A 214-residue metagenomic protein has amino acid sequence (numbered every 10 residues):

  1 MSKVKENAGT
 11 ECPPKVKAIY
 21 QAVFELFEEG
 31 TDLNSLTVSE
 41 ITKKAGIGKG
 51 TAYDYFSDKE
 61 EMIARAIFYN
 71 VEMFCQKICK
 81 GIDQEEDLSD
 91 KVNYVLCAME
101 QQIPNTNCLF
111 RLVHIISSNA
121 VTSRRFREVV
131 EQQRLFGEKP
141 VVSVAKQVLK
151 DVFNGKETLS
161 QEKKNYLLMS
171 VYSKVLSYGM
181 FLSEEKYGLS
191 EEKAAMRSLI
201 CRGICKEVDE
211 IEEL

Functional and structural regions predicted by a protein language model:
M1-K44, E61: Basic, helix-initiating cap at the start of DNA-binding domains
P13-Q21, N34-S35, Y55-C79, N93 (+1 more regions): An amphipathic alpha-helix adjacent to DNA-recognition modules
A22-L26, K44, A98, Q102 (+1 more regions): Amphipathic alpha-helical interface segments
A45-F56: Short hydrophobic/aromatic patch on the recognition helix
R65, C79-N107, L167-L168, S190-K193: Hydrophobic alpha-helical connector segments
C79, T122-N154, N165-M169, A194: Amphipathic alpha-helical packing segments from all-alpha helical-bundle domains
I103-E128, Y178-M180: Amphipathic alpha-helical segments used for helix-helix packing
K150-L199, E210-L214: Hydrophobic/aromatic-rich alpha-helical bundle segments in the mid-to-C-terminal region
